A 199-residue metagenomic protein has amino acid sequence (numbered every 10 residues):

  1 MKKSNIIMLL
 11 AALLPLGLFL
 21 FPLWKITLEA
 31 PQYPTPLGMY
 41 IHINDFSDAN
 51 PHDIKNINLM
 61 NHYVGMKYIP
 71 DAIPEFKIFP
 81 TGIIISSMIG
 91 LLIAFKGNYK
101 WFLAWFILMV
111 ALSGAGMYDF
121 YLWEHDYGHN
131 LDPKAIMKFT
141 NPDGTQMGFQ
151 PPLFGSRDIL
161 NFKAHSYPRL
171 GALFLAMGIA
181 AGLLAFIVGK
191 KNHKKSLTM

Functional and structural regions predicted by a protein language model:
M1-I7, F76, N98, F102 (+2 more regions): Membrane-interface helix-boundary signature
K2-I6, M88-A115, G182-M199: Juxtamembrane interface at the cytosolic side of transmembrane helices
K3-E29: N-terminal signal-anchor transmembrane alpha helix
L10-L14, L18, P74-A94, L103-G114 (+1 more regions): Hydrophobic alpha-helical transmembrane segments
L20-P74, Y121-S166: Long, glycine/tryptophan/cysteine-rich extracytoplasmic
P31-I41, F79-G82, F139, I179 (+1 more regions): Short alpha-helical interface elements
A111-A115, K134-M147, L175-A181: Alpha-helical membrane segments in multi-pass integral membrane proteins
H165-N192: A hydrophobic membrane-anchoring alpha-helix module
